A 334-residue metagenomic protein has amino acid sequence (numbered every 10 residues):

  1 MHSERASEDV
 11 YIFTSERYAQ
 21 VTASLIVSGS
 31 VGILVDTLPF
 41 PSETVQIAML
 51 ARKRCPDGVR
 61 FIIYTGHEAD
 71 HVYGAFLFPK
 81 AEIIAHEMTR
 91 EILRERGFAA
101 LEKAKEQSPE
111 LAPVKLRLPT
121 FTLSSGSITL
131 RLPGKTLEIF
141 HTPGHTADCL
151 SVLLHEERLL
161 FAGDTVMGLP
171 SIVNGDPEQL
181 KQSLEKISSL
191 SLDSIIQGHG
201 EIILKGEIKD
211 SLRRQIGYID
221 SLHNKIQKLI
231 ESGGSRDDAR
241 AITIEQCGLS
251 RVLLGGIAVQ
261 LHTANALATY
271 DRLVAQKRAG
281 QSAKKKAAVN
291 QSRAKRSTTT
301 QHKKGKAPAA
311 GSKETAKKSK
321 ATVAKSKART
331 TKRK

Functional and structural regions predicted by a protein language model:
H2-M49, S151-D164: Conserved beta-strand hairpin/beta-sheet module of binuclear metal-dependent hydrolase folds, prominently
A6, F78-K80, S191: Short, structured coil segments at secondary-structure junctions
Q20, P41-S42, H67-Y73, R90-L93 (+3 more regions): Active-site environment of divalent metal-dependent phosphoester hydrolases
V35-L38, R60-E68, I84-H86, H141-P143 (+2 more regions): Active-site neighborhood of phospho(di)ester-bond hydrolases with catalytic His/Asp-centered motifs
T44-V45, M49-S125: Active-site HxH/HxHxD metal-binding segment of metal-dependent hydrolases
A85, K181-D238, I242: Divalent-metal (often Zn2+) His-rich catalytic cores of metallo-beta-lactamase-fold enzymes
T122-L154: Core dinuclear metal-dependent hydrolase active-site scaffold
E231-P308, K313-K334: C-terminal regulatory/interaction regions
